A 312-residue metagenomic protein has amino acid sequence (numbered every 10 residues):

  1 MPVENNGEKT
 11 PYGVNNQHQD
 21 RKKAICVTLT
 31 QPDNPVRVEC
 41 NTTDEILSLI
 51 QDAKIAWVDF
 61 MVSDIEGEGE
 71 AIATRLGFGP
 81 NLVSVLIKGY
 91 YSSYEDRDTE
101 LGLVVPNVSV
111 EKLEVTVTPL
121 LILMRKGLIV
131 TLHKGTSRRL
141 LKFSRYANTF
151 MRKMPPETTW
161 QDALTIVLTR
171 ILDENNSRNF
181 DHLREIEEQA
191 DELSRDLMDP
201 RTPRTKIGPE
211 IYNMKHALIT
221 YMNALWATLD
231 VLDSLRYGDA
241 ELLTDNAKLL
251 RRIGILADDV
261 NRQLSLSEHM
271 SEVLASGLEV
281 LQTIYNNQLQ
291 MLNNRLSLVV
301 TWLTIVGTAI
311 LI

Functional and structural regions predicted by a protein language model:
M1-V83, Y146-F150: N-terminal pre-transmembrane cytosolic regions of membrane proteins
K22-I25, T118-L120, D230: Change "...and in nucleic-acid phosphodiester-cleaving endonucleases..." to "...and in nucleic-acid processing enzymes
L29-Q31, N107-S109, I312: Short acidic, glycine-rich loop/turn motifs
D59-S63, D173, K215: Conserved residues at beta->alpha junctions
V62, T136, L218: Short, glycine/serine-rich, charged loops/turns that create anion-binding and catalytic segments at active sites
G89, S93-P209, D233: Extended alpha-helical interaction modules
G127, N175, E185, E192-L311: Membrane-associated alpha-helical segments
